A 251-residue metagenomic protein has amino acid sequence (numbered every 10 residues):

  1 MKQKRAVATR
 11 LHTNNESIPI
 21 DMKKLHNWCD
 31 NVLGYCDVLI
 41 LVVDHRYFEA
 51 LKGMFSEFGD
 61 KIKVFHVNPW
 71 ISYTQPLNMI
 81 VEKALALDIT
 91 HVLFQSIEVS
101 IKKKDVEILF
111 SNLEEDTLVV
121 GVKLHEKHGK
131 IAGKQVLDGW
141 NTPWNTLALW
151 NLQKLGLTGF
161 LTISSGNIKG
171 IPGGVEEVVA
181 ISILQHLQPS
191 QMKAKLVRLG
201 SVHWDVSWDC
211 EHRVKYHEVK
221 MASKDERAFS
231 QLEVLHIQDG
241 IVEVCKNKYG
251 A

Functional and structural regions predicted by a protein language model:
K4-R5, D30-L41, I62-K63: Short loop->beta transition adjacent to catalytic acidic/histidine clusters or analogous donor-positioning motifs
R5-D21, V42: A conserved hydrophobic helix/loop-capping motif in glycosyltransferases and polysaccharide synthases
N14-L33, E49: Short, well-formed alpha-helical segments that are part of the catalytic scaffolds of diverse glycosyltransferases
C36, I89, E115-L118, M192: Short, high-confidence coil segments that cap the C-terminus of an alpha-helix and link into the following beta-strand
D44-L87: Active-site-proximal specificity loops/subdomain of glycosyltransferases
I89-S100: Short beta-strand-to-loop acidic/aromatic patch adjacent to the donor-nucleotide binding site
K102-I181, Q185: Conserved catalytic core of nucleotide-sugar-dependent glycosyltransferases
G170-A251: C-terminal catalytic/acceptor-binding lobe
